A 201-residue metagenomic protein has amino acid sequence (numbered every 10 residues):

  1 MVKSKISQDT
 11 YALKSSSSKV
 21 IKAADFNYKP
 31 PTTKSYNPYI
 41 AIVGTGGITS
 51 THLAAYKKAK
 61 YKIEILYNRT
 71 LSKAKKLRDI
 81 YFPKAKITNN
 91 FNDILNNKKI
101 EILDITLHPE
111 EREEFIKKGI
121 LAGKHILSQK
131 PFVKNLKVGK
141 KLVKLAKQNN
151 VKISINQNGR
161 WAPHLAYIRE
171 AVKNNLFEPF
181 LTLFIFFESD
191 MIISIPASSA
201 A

Functional and structural regions predicted by a protein language model:
V2-F82: N-terminal Rossmann-like dinucleotide-binding module
I42, A85-L145: Beta-loop-alpha module in the N-terminal Rossmann-like domain of NAD(P)-dependent dehydrogenases, especially those
T49, A74, R112, I116 (+2 more regions): A general structural signal for well-ordered alpha-helical segments in protein cores
L53, F91-L95, R169: Short hydrophobic/charged patches on amphipathic alpha-helices used for structural packing and interfaces
K58-A59, N97-K98, A162: Acidic-histidine catalytic/liganding microenvironments
I65, E101-I102, T182: Short, Asp-centered acidic motifs that coordinate Mg2+ and/or phosphate in catalytic or ligand-binding sites
V133-P196: A contiguous active-site-proximal alpha/beta segment in oxidoreductase catalytic domains
